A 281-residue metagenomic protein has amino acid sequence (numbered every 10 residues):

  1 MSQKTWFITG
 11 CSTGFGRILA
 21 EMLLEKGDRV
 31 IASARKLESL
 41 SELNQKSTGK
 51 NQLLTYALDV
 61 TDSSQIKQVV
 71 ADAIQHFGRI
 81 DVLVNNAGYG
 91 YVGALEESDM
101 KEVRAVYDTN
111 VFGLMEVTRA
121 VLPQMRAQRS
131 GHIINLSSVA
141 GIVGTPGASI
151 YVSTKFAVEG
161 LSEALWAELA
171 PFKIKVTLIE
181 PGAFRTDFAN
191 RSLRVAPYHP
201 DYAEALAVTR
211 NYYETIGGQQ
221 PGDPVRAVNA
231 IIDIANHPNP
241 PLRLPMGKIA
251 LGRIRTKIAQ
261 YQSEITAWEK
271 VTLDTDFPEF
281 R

Functional and structural regions predicted by a protein language model:
S12-G14: Conserved glycine-rich cofactor-binding loop
K26-E42: Conserved glycine-rich Rossmann-like NAD(P)H-binding loop of the short-chain dehydrogenase/reductase
L58-Q68, M100: The beta1-alpha1 cofactor-binding region of Rossmann-like NAD(H)/NADP(H)-dependent oxidoreductases
A94-L95, D99-R104: Substrate-binding pocket helix/loop in short-chain dehydrogenase/reductase
T118, T154: Active-site helix of classical SDR
S138: Residue(s) in the substrate-gating loop at a strand-loop-helix junction that position the organic substrate next
P171-P241: SDR active-site lid
